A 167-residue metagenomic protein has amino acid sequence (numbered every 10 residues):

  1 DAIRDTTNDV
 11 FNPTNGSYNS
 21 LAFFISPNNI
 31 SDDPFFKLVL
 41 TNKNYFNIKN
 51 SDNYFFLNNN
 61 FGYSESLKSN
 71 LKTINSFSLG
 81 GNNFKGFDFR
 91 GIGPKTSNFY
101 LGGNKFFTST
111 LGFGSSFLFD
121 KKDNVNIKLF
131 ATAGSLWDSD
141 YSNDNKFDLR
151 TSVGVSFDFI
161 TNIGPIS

Functional and structural regions predicted by a protein language model:
D1-N124, L129-F130, W137-S139, D144: C-terminal outer-membrane beta-barrel translocator/porin domains of Gram-negative envelope proteins and their
I127-T132, D148-S152: Small/polar glycine-rich anion-binding or flexible loop at a beta-alpha turn
T132-G134, N162: Short connector loops/turns at beta-strand edges and beta->alpha or beta->beta junctions
D140-S167: C-terminal beta-signal and terminal closure region of outer-membrane beta-barrel proteins
